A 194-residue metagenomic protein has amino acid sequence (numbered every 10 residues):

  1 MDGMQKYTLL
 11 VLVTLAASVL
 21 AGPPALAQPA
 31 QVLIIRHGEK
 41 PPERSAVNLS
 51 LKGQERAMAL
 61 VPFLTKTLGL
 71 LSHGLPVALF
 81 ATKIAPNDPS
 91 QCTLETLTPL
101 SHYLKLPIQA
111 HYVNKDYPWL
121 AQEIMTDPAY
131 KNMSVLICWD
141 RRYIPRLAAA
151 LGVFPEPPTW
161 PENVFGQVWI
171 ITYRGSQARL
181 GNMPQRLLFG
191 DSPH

Functional and structural regions predicted by a protein language model:
M1-V11, A21: Bacterial N-terminal signal peptides that target proteins for export
P23-A27: Sec/Tat signal peptide C-region and signal peptidase I cleavage site
Q28-N132, Y143-H194: Active-site-proximal alpha-helix that buttresses catalytic centers in soluble enzyme cores
V135: Mobile, glycine-rich extracellular loop/lid and propeptide segments that shape or gate substrate/ligand access
C138-D140: Short beta-strand segments
